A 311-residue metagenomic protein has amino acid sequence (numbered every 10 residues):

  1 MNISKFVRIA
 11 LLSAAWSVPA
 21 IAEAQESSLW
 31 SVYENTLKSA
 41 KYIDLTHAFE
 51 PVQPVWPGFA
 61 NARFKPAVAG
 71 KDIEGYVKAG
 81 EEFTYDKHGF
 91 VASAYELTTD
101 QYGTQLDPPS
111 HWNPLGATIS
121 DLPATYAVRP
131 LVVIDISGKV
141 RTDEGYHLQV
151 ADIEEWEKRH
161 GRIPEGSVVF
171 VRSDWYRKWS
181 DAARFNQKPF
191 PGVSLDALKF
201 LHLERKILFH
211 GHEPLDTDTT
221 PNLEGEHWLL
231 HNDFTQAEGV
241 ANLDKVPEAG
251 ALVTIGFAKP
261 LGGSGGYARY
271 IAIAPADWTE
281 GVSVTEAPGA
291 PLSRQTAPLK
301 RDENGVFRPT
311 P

Functional and structural regions predicted by a protein language model:
M1-K5: N-terminal secretory signal peptides that target proteins for export/translocation
R8-V18: Bacterial N-terminal signal peptides
E23-P311: Active-/binding-site microenvironments in catalytic and ligand-binding cores
